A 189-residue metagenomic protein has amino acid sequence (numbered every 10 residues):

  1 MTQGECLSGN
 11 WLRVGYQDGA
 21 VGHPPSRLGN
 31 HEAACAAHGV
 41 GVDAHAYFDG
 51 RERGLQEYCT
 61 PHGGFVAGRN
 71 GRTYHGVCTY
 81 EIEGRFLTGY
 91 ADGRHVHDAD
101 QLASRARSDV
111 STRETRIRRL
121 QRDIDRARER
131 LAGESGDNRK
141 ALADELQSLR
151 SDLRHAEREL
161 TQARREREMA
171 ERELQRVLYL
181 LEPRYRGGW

Functional and structural regions predicted by a protein language model:
M1-W189: Intrinsic-disorder/low-complexity detector
